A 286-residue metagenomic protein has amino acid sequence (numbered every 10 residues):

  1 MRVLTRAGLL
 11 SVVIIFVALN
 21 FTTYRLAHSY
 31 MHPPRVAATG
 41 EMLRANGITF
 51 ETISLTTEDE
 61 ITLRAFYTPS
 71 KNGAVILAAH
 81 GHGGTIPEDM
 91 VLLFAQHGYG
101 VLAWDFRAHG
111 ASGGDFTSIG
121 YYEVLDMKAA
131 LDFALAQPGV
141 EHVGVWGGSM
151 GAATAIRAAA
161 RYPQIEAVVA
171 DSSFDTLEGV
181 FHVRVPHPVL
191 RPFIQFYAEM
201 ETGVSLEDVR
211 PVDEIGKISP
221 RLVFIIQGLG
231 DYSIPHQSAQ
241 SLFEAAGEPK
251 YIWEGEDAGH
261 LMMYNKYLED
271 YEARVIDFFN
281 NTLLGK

Functional and structural regions predicted by a protein language model:
V3-T56: An N-terminal hydrophobic leader/cap segment in hydrolases
E58, L63-F133: Membrane-embedded segments
P138-S149: Alpha/beta-hydrolase fold nucleophile elbow
G147-R157: Glycine-rich nucleophile elbow surrounding the catalytic serine of serine-hydrolase chemistry
R157-E207, G216-I218, E269: Hydrolase active-site cap/lid region
I218-S219, F224-Q227, D231: Short beta-strand/loop motif that positions the catalytic acidic residue of the alpha/beta-hydrolase fold
Y232-S238: Conserved alpha/beta-hydrolase "acid-adjacent" motif
A258-E269: Catalytic histidine-centered segment of alpha/beta-hydrolase-like enzymes
